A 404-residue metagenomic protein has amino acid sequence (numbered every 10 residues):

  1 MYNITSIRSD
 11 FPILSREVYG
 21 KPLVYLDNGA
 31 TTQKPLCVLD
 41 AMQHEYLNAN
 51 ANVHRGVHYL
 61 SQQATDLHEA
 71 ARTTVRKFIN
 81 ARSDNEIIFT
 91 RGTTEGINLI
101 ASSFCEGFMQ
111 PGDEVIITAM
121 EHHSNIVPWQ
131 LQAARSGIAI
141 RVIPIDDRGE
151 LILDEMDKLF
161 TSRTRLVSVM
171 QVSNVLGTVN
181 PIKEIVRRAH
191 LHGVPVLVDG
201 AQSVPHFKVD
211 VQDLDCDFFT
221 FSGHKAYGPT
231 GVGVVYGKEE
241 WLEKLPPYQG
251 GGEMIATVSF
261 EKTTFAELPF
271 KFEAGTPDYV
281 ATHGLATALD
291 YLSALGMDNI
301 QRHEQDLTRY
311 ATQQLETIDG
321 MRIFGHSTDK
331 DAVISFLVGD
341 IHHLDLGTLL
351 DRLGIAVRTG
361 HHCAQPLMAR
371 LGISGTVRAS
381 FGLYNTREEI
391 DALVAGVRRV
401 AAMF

Functional and structural regions predicted by a protein language model:
M1-F404: Pyridoxal 5′-phosphate
